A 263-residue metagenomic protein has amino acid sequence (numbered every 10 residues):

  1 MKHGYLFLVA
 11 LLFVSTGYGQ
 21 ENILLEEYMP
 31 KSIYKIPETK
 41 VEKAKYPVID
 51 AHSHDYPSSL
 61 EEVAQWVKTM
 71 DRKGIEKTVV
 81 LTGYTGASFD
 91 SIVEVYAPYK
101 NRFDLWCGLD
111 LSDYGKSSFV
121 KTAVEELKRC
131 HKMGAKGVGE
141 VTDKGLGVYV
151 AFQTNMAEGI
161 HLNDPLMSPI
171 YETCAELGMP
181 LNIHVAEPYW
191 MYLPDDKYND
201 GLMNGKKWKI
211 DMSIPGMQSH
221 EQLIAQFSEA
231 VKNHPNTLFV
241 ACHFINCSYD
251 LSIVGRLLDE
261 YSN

Functional and structural regions predicted by a protein language model:
G4, H52-H54, A186, I245: Alpha-helical hydrophobic packing sites
G4-V14: Sec-dependent N-terminal signal peptides
L6-L8, S53, G74, S262: Low-complexity, compositionally biased segments
L8-V9, L146, C242: Residues in flexible loops and secondary-structure boundaries
V14, G19-P169, T173: Mid-domain alpha/beta scaffold segments of enzyme catalytic cores
M156, I160-N263: Catalytic pocket-lining loop regions of alpha/beta-barrel enzymes, especially the amidohydrolase/enolase/GH5 lineages
